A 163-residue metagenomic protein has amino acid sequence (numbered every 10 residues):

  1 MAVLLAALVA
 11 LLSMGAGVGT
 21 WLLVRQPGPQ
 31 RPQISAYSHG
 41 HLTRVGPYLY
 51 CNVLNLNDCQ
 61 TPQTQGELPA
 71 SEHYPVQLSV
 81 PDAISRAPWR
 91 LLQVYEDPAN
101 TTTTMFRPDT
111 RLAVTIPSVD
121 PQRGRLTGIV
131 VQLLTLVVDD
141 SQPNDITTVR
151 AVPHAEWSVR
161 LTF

Functional and structural regions predicted by a protein language model:
M1-G19: Hydrophobic membrane-insertion alpha-helices, especially the h-region of bacterial N-terminal signal peptides
L8-V9, T20-L23, N55-L56, L78-V80: Intrinsically disordered, low-complexity segments enriched in polar/charged residues with Gly/Pro, especially when
G17-Q30: Hydrophobic single-pass membrane-insertion segments
Q26-G28, Y37, P62, A70 (+4 more regions): A generic structural signal for short, solvent-exposed coil/turn residues that cap or connect secondary-structure
P29-L49: Short extracytoplasmic/periplasmic juxtamembrane "stem" segments immediately C-terminal to an N-terminal membrane anchor
P47-P98: Extracytoplasmic/periplasmic/luminal assembly and interaction segments in envelope/secretory/respiratory proteins
A87-F163: Non-cytosolic head/periplasmic domains of membrane-anchored proteins
